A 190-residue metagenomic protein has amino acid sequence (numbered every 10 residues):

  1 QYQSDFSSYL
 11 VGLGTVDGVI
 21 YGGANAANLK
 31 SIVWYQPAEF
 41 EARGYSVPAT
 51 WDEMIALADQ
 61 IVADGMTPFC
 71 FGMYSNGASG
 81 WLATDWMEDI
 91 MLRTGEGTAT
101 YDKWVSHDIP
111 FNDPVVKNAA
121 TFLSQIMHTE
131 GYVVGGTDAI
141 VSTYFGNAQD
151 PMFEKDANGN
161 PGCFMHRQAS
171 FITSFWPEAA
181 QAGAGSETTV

Functional and structural regions predicted by a protein language model:
Q1-F6, L92-N118, Q181-A184: Short, solvent-exposed loop/beta-turn-alpha elements that line the ligand-binding surface or hinge of extracytoplasmic
Q1-S31, I61, L82: Hinge/lid segment of periplasmic solute-binding proteins
Q1-S8, L13-T15, A38-A49, P151-N158 (+2 more regions): Extracytoplasmic "Venus flytrap"/periplasmic binding protein-like
D17-V19, I90, T94, W176-V190: Ligand-binding "clamshell"
G22-N28, R43, F69-A78, Y101-V115 (+1 more regions): Short beta-strand->loop
W51-I55, T137-K155: Short helix-initiation/N-cap motifs at beta->coil->alpha
A58, W104-T143, V190: Glycine-centered hinge/linker elements that transmit conformational signals in sensory and ligand-binding systems
C70, C163-Q168: Paired acidic/hydrophobic, glycine-rich loop segments that form the ligand-binding mouth/hinge of periplasmic-binding
